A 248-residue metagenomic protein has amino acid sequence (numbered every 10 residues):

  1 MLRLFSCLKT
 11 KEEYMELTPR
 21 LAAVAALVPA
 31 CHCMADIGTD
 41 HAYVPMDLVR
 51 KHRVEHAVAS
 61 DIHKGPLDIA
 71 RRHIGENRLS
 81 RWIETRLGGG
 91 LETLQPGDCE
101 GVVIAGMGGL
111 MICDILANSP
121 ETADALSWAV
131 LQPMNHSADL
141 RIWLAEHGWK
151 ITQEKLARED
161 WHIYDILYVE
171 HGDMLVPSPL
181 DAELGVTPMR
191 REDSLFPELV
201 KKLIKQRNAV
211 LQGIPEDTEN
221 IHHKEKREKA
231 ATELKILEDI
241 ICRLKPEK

Functional and structural regions predicted by a protein language model:
K11-H32, M46: S-adenosyl-L-methionine
K11-L17, E92, D98, L110-K248: Class I S-adenosyl-L-methionine
C31-D40: Conserved class I S-adenosyl-L-methionine
H41-V54: Conserved SAM-binding loop of SAM-dependent methyltransferases across substrates and taxa, primarily the Class I
H56-D61: Conserved SAM-binding motif I beta-strand of class I
K64, D68-G97: S-adenosyl-L-methionine
D98-G106: Short SAM/SAH-binding signature in class I
